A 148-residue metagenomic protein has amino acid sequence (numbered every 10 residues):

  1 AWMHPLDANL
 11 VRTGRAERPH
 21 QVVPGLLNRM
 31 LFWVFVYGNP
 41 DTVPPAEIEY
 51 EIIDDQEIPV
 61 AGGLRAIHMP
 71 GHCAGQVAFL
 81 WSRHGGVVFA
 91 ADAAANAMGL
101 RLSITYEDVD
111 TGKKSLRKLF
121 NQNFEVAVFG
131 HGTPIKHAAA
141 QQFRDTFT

Functional and structural regions predicted by a protein language model:
A1-Y50: Active-site HxH/HxHxD metal-binding segment of metal-dependent hydrolases
V23-P24, T146-T148: Short, charged low-complexity intrinsically disordered segments located at boundaries of structured domains
N39-E47, E57, G63-F147: Metallo-beta-lactamase
